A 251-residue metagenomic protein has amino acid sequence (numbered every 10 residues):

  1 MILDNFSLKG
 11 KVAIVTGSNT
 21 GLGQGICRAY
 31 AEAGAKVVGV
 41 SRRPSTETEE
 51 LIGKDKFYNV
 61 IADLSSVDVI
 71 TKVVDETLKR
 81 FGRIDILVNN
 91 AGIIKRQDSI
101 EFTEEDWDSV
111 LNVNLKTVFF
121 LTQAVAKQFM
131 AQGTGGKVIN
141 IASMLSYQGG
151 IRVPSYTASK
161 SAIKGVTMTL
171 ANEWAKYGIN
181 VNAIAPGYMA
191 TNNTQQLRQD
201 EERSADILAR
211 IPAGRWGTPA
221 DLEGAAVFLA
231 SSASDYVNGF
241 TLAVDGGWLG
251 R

Functional and structural regions predicted by a protein language model:
I2-D4, Q148, V227, N238-R251: Short C-terminal tail/terminal secondary-structure segment of NAD(P)H-dependent dehydrogenase/reductase domains
V12, N19-T20: Conserved glycine-rich cofactor-binding loop
A33-T48: Conserved glycine-rich Rossmann-like NAD(P)H-binding loop of the short-chain dehydrogenase/reductase
D98-S99, T103-L111, I207: Substrate-binding pocket helix/loop in short-chain dehydrogenase/reductase
T122, S159, T167: Active-site helix of classical SDR
S143: Residue(s) in the substrate-gating loop at a strand-loop-helix junction that position the organic substrate next
A175-N180, V237-G239: Short, small/polar-rich loop/turn modules that mediate ligand/substrate recognition or access, typified
